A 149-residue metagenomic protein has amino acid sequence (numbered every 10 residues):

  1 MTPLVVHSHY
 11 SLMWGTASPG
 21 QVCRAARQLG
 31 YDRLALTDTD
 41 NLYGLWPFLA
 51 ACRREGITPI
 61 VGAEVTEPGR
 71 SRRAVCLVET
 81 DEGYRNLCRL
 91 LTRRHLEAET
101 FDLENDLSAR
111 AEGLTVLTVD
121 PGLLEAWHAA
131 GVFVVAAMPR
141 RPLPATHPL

Functional and structural regions predicted by a protein language model:
M1-L149: Phosphodiester-processing cores and adjacent nucleic acid-binding clamps
